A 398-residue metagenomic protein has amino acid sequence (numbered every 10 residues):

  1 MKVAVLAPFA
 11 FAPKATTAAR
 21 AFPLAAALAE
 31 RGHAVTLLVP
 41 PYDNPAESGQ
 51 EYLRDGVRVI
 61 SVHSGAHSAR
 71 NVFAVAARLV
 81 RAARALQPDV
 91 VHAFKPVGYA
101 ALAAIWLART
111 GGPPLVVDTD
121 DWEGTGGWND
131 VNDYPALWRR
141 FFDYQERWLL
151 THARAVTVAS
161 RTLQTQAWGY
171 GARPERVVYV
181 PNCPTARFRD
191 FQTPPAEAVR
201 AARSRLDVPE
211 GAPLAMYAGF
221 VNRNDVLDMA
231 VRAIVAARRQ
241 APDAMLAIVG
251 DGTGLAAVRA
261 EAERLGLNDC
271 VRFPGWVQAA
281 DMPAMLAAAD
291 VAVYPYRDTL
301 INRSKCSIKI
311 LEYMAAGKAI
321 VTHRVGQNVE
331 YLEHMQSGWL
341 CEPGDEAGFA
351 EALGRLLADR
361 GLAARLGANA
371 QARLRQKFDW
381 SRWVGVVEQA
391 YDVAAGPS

Functional and structural regions predicted by a protein language model:
M1-I60, A237: N-terminal subdomain of nucleotide-sugar transferases
A4-L6, P209-D225, A230-I234: Conserved donor-binding/catalytic core segment of Leloir-type glycosyltransferases
P23-A26, V80-R81, W106-T110, E123-T125 (+1 more regions): Membrane-proximal helix-turn-helix segments that form the acceptor-binding/catalytic region of lipid-linked
T162, C183: Carbohydrate-associated surface elements
V249, A256-P283: Nucleotide-activated donor-binding/catalytic signature segment of Leloir-type glycosyltransferases, i.e., the conserved
V291-Y294, E312-A315, A319-T322, L332: Short hydrophobic beta-strand element within catalytic cores of glycosyltransferases and related nucleotide-activated
H334-M335, W339-E346, R355-G361: Conserved acidic donor-binding segment of nucleotide-sugar-dependent glycosyltransferases
G348, R355, L362-K377, V386: A short, well-ordered alpha-helix in the C-terminal region of glycosyltransferases
